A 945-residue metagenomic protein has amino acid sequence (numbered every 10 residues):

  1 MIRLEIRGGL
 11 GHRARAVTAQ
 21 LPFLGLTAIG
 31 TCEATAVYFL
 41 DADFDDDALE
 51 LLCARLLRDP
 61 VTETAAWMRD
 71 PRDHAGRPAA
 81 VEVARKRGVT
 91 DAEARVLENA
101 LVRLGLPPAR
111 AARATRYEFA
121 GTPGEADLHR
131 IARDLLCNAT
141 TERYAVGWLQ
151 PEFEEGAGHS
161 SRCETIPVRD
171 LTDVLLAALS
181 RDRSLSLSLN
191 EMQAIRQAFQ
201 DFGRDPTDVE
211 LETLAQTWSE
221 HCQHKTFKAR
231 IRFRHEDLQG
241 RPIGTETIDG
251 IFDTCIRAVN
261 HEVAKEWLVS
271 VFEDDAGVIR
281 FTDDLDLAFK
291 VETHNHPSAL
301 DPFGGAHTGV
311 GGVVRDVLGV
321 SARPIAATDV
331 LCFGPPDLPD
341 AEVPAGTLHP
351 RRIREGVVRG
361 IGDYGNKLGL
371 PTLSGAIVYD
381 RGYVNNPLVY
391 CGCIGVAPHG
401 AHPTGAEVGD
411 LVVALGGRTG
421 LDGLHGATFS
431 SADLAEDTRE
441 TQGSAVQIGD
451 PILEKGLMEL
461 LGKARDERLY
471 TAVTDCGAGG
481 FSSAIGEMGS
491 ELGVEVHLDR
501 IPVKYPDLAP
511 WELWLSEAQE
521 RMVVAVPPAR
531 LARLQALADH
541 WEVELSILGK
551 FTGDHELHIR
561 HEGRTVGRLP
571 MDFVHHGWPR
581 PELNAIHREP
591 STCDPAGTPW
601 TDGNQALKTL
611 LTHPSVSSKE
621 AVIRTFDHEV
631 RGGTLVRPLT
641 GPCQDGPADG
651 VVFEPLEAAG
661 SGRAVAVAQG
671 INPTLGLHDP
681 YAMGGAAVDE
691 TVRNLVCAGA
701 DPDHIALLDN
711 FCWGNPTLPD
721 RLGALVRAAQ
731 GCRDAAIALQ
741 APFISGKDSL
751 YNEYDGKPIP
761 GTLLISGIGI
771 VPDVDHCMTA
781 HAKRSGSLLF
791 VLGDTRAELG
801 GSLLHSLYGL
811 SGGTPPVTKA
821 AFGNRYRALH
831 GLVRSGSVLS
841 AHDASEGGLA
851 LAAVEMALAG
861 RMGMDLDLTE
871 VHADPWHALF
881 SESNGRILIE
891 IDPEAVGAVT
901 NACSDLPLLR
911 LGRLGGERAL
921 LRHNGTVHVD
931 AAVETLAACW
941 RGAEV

Functional and structural regions predicted by a protein language model:
M1-A28, T35-A36, R87, D91 (+1 more regions): The feature marks the first
M1-G8, A34-F39, A75-R87, R113-Y117 (+3 more regions): Short glycine-/aliphatic-rich beta-strand segments at the starts of folded cytosolic domains
R3-R7, F39-D43, E82-A84, F119-T122 (+2 more regions): Short hydrophobic/aromatic beta-strand micro-patches that form the beta-sheet surface supporting nucleotide- or nucleic
E5-R13, D43-F44, V83-E93, G121-G124 (+3 more regions): Short, surface-exposed ligand-recognition loops at beta-strand->loop->(often short) alpha-helix junctions that present
A19, E50-V61, D91-R103, Y117-E118 (+3 more regions): Non-catalytic interaction/regulatory segments
L26, G30-A34, R103-A120, E125: Interaction-mediating elements
P60-R110: Short, solvent-exposed interaction modules
G88, P108, N138-V945: Glycine/proline-enriched, intrinsically flexible loops and inter-domain linkers
